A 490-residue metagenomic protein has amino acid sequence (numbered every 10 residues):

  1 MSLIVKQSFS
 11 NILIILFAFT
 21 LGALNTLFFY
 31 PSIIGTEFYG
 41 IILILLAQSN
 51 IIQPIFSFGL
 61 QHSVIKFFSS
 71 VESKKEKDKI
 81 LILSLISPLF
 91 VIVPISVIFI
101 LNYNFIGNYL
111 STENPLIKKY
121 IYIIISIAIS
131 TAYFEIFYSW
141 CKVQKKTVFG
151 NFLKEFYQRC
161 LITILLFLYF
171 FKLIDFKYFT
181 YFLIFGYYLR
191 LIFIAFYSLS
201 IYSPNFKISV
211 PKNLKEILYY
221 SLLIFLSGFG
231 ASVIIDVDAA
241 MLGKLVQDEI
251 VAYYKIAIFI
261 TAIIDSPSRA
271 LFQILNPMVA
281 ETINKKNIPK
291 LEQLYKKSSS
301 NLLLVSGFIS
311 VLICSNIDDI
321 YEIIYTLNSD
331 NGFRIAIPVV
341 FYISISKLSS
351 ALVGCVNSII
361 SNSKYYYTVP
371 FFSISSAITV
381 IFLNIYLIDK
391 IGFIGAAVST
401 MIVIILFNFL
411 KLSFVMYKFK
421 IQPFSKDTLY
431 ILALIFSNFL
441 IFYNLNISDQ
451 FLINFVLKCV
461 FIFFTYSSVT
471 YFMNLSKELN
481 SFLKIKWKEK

Functional and structural regions predicted by a protein language model:
M1-I4, L116, F176-F182, I192-I235 (+4 more regions): Interhelical loop/hinge segments that connect adjacent transmembrane helices in multipass membrane
L3-H62, V91-I100, I127, Y219-E249: Signature of the first transmembrane helix
V5, S130-F156, F341-S375, V415-Y417: Membrane-interface junctions at transmembrane-helix termini in multi-pass inner-membrane proteins
Q7-A23, F182-S198, P211-E281, N301-L302 (+3 more regions): Transmembrane helical elements of multi-pass membrane transporters/channels
F56-E72, V143, A257, T261-S299 (+2 more regions): Helix-loop junctions and terminal segments of transmembrane helices in multi-pass membrane transport/translocation
Y103-I124, C314-K347, I394: Interfacial segments at transmembrane-helix termini and the short loops linking adjacent helices
L153-F167, K172-S200, Y220, I374-T379 (+3 more regions): Hydrophobic alpha-helical transmembrane segments
Y443-K490: Membrane-proximal transmembrane or re-entrant/amphipathic helices at the cytosolic face
